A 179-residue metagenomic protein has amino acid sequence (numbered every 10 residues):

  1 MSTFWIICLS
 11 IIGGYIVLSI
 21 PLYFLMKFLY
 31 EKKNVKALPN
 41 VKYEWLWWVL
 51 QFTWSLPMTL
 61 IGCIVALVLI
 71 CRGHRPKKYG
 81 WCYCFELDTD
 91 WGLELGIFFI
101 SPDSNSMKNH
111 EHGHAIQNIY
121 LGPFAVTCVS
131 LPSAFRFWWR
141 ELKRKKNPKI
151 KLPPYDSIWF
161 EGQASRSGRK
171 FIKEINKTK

Functional and structural regions predicted by a protein language model:
M1-I11: Feature marks short, highly hydrophobic, charge-poor N-terminal signal-anchor/signal peptide-like helices that anchor
T3-F4, E44-W45, Y120-P123: Membrane-helix interface segments
G14, L18-K27, V41-G73, K77 (+2 more regions): Metalloprotease/metallohydrolase-associated module, dominated by Zn2+-dependent proteases
F24-K36: Juxtamembrane "helix-exit" motif on the non-cytosolic side of transmembrane helices
G80-S106: Active-site scaffold of zinc-dependent metalloenzymes
D103-A115: Short alpha-helical catalytic segment bearing the HExxH-like zincin motif of zinc-dependent metalloproteases
H112-L131: Catalytic Zn2+-binding segment of zinc metalloproteases
